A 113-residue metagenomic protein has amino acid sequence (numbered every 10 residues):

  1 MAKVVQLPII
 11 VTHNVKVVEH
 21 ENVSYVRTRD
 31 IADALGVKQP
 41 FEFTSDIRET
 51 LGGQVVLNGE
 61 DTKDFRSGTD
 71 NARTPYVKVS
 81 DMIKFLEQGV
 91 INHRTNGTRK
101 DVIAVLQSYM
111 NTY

Functional and structural regions predicted by a protein language model:
M1-K38, E42, K63-Y113: Positively charged, aromatic-accented nucleic-acid-binding surfaces
P40-L51: Major-groove recognition helix of helix-turn-helix-like DNA-binding domains
E49-K63: Short, basic alpha-helical nucleic acid-contact segments in DNA-binding proteins and DNA transaction factors
